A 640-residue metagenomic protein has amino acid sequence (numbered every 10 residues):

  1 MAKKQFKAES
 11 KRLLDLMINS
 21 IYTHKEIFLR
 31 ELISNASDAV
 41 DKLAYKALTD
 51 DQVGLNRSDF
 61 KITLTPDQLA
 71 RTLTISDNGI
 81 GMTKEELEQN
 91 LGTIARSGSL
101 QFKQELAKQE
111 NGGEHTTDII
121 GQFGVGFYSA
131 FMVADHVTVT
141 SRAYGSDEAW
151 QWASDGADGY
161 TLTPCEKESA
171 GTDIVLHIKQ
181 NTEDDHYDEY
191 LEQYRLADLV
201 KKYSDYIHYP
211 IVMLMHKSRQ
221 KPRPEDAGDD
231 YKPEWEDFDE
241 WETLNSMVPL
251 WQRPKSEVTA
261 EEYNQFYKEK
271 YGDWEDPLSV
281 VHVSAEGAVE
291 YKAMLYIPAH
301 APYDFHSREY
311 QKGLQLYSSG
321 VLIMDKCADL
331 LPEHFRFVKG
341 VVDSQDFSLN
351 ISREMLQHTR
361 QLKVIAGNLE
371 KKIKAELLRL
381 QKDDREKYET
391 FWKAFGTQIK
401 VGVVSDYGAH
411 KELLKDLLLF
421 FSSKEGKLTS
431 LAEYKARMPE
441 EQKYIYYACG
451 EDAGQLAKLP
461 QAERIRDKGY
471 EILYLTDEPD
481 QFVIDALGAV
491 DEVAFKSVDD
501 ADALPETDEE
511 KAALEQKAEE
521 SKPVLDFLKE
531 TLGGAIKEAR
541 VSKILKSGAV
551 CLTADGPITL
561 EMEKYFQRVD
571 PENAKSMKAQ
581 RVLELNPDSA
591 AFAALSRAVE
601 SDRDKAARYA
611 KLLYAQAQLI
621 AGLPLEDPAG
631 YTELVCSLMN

Functional and structural regions predicted by a protein language model:
M1-Y190, D198: GHKL (Bergerat-fold) ATPase N-terminal catalytic module, capturing the glycine-rich phosphate-binding loop and acidic
I119, V137-G159, K179-N640: GHKL/Bergerat-fold ATPase module in large chromosome/replication-associated machines
